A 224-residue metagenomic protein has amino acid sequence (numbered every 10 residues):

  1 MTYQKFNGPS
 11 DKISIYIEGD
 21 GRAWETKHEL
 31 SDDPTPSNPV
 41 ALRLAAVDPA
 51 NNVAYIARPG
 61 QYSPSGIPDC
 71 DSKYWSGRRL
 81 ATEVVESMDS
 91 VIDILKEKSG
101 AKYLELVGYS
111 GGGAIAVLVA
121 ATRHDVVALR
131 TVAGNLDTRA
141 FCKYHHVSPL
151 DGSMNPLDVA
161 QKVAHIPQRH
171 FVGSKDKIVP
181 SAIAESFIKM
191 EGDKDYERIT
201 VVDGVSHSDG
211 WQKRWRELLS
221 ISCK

Functional and structural regions predicted by a protein language model:
M1-K5: A short loop-to-beta-strand scaffold at the N-terminal edge of the catalytic core in hydrolase folds
F6-P64: Short, surface-exposed "cap/lid" segments of acyl-processing enzymes
D11-S14, Y103-E105, A128, P167: Structural motif
S31-T35, R78-E86, I178: Soluble non-cytosolic domains of exported or imported proteins
P68-K98: Alpha/beta-hydrolase active-site loop
K102-P149: Primarily recognizes the serine-hydrolase "nucleophile elbow" in alpha/beta-hydrolase and SGNH/GDSL folds
G134-N135, R139-G204: The feature captures the conserved acid-bearing segment of alpha/beta-hydrolase catalytic domains
V205-R214: Catalytic histidine-centered segment of alpha/beta-hydrolase-like enzymes
